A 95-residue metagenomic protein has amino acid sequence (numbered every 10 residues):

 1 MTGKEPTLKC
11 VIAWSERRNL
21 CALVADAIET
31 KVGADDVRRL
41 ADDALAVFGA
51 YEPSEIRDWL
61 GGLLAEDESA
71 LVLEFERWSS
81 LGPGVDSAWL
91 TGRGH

Functional and structural regions predicted by a protein language model:
T2-E16: Short glycine-/aliphatic-rich beta-strand segments at the starts of folded cytosolic domains
C10, A22-A25, V47, G92: Generic detector of low-complexity/intrinsically disordered segments and short hydrophobic N-terminal stretches
W14-N19, F75-R77: Short, flexible beta-strand-to-coil junctions
E16-L20, D42-L45: N-terminal start-of-chain detector that recognizes signal peptides and the immediate post-cleavage beginning
N19-K31: Conserved, structured core segments of small domains
K31-E76: Short, intrinsically disordered low-complexity segments
S54-W59, S80-H95: Short, low-order "capping/linker" segments at domain edges
